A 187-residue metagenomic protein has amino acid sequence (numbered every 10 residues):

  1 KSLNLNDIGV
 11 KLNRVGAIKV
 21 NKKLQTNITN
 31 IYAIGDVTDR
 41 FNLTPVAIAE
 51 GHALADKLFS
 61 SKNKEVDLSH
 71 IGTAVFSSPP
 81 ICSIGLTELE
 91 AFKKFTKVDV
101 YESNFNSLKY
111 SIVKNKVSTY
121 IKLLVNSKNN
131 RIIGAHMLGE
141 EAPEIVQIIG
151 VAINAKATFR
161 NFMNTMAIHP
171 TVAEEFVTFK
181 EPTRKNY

Functional and structural regions predicted by a protein language model:
K1-S60: FAD-site-proximal beta/loop scaffold in flavoenzymes
K23-L24, T73, V113: Short secondary-structure boundary/capping segments
Q25-T26, N30, D67-L68, N115: Solvent-exposed alpha-helices and their adjacent loops that cap or buttress functional pockets in soluble metabolic
V37, I71, F105: Hydrophobic pocket-lining residues within nucleotide cofactor-binding pockets
P45-L68, K97, A155, F159: Internal hydrophobic alpha-helix adjacent to the cofactor/substrate pocket in enzyme cavities
A55, G72, I133-G134: Alpha-helical structural signal
S60, F76-Y187: Flexible, glycine-rich terminal cap/loop adjacent to redox cofactors in electron-transfer oxidoreductases
K64-P80: Flexible, acidic loop-helix segments that line cofactor/substrate-binding pockets
